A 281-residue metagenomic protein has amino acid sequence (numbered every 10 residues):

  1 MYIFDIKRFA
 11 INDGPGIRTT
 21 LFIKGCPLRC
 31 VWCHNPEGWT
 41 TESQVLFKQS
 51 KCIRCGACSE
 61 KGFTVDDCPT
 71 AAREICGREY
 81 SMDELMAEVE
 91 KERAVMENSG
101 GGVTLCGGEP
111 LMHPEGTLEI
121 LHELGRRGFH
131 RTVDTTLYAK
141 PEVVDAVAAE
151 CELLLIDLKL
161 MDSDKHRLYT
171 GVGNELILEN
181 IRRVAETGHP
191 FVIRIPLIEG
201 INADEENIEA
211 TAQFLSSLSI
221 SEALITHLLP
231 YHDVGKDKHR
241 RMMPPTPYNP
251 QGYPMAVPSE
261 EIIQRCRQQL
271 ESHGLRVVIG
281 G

Functional and structural regions predicted by a protein language model:
M1-P36, T40, Q44: N-terminal cysteine/histidine-rich coordination modules
Y2-P15, E199-G281: Auxiliary Fe-S-binding modules of radical SAM enzymes
T20-C33, L46-A71, G77, E109: Cysteine-centered iron-sulfur cluster-binding motifs in ferredoxin-type domains/subunits of redox enzymes
V31, N35, A57-F63, P69 (+5 more regions): Generic secondary-structure signature for well-ordered alpha-helical cores
S43-L46, I279: Conserved short beta-strand edge segments in small beta-sheet-based binding/regulatory domains
R78-M82: Disulfide-bonded cysteine-rich modules in secreted/extracellular proteins, activating on the conserved Cys frameworks
D83-R241: Conserved AdoMet/S-adenosylmethionine-binding subsite of the radical SAM
